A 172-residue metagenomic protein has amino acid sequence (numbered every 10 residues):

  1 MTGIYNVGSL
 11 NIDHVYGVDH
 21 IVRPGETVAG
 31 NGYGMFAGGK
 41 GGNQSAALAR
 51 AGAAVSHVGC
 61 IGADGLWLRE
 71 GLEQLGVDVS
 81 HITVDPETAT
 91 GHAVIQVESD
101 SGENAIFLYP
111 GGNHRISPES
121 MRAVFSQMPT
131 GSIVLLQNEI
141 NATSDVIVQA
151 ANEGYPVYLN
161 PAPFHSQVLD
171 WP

Functional and structural regions predicted by a protein language model:
M1-L10, E70-V84, Q96-P172: Ribokinase/PfkB-type carbohydrate-kinase core domain
G3-I4, P24-H92: Substrate-binding N-lobe of the ribokinase-like
D13-G17: Short N-terminal binding/cap micro-motifs at the start of the first secondary-structure element
H20-V22: N-terminal glycine-/charge-rich "phosphate-binding" loop or analogous flexible N-terminal tail
